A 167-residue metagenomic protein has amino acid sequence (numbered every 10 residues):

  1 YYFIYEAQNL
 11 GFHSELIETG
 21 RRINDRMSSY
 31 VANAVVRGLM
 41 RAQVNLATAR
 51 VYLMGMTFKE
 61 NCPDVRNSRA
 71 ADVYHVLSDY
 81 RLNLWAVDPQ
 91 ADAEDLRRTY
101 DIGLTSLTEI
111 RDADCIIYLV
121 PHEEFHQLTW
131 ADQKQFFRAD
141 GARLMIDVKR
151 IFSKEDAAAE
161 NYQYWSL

Functional and structural regions predicted by a protein language model:
Y1-L167: Structural/interface elements that position substrates and couple domains in central-metabolism enzymes
